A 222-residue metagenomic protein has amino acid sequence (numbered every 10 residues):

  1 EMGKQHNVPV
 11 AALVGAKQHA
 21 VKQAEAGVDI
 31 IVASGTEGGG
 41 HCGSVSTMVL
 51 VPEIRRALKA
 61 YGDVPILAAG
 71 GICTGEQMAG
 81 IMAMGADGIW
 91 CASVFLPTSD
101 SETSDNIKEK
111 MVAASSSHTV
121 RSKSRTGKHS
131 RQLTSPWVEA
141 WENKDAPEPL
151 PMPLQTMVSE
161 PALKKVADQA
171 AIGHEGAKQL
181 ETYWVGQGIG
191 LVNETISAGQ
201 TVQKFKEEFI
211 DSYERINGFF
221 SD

Functional and structural regions predicted by a protein language model:
E1-G62: Active-site entrance/lid segments in N-terminal catalytic domains of soluble metabolic enzymes
L13, G70-G71: Conserved acidic functional residues
H41-L67, C73-D222: Conserved active-site-proximal phosphate/metal-binding subdomains
